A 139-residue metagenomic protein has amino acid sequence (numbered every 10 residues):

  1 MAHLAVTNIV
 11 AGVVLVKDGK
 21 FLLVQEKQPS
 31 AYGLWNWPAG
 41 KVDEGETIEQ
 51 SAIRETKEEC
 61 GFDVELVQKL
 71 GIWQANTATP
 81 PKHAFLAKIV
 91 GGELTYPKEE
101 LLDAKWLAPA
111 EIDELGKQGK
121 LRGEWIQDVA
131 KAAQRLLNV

Functional and structural regions predicted by a protein language model:
M1-L22, P38-K41: Conserved N-terminal beta-strand and adjoining loop/helix that marks the start of the Nudix/MutT-like hydrolase domain
A5-T7, L34, T77-T79, Y96-L101: A generic structural micro-feature
V16-F21, P29-A31, D43-E44, I89-E93: Short, charged/polar surface micro-motifs in flexible loops or helix N-caps
K17, W73-T95, K105-E111, V129-L136: Active-site-adjacent beta-strand/loop module that shapes the phosphate/pyrophosphate-binding cleft
V24, G45, P97, L115-G116: Residues that scaffold the ATP/ADP-binding catalytic core of kinase and kinase-like folds
E26-P29, Q74-N76: Short polar/acidic secondary-structure junctions
S30, L34-W35, K98-V139: Nudix hydrolase/Nudix homology domain
W37-K69, F85: The catalytic Nudix box helix
